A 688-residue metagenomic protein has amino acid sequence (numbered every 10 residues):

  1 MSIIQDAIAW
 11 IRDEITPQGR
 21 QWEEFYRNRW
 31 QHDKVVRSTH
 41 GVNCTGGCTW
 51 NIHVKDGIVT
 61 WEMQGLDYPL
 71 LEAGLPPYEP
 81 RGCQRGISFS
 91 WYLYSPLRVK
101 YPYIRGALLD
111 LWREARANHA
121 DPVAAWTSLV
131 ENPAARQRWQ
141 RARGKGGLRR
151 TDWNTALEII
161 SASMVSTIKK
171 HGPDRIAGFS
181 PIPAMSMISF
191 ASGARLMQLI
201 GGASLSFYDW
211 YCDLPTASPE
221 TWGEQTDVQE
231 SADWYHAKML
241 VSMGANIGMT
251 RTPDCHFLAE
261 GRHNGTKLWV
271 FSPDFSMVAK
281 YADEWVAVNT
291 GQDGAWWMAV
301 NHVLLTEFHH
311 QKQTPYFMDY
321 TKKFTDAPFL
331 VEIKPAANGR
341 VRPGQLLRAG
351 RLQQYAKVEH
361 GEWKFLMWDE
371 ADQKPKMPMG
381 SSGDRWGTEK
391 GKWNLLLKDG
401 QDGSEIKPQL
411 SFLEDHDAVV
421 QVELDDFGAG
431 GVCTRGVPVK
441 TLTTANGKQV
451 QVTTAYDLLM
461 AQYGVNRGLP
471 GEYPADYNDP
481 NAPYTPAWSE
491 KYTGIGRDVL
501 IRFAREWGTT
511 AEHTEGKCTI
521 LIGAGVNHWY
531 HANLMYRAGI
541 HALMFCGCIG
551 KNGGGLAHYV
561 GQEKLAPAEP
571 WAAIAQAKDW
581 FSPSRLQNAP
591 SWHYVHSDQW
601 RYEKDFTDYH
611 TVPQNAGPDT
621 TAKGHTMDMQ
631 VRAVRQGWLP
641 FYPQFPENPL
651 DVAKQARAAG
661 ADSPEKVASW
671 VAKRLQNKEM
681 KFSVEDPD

Functional and structural regions predicted by a protein language model:
M1-Q449, D457-G468, Y484-A487, G539 (+3 more regions): N-terminal export/assembly segments and adjacent metallocofactor-ligating motifs of anaerobic energy-metabolism
W61, L205, H310-M318, D498-I501 (+2 more regions): Acidic/polar loop patches that form or flank catalytic/metal-binding clefts of enzymes that bind anionic ligands
K169-P173, S186-M187, E490-G523, L534-I540 (+1 more regions): Gly/Pro-rich turn-and-neighbor structural signature
R175-S180, S242, E515-G523, D688: Short hydrophobic beta-strand segments
F179-S186, N246, A487-Y492, I522-W529 (+1 more regions): Conserved short loop/turn motifs at secondary-structure junctions
P181, D319-F324, E506-W507, G523-G525 (+1 more regions): A glycine-rich phosphate-binding loop feature that marks nucleotide/adenosyl-phosphate handling sites
K267, D274, Q292, N478-N481 (+3 more regions): Secondary-structure capping and boundary motifs in well-ordered enzyme cores
E665-A668, K673-F682, P687-D688: Ordered core of a single globular domain
